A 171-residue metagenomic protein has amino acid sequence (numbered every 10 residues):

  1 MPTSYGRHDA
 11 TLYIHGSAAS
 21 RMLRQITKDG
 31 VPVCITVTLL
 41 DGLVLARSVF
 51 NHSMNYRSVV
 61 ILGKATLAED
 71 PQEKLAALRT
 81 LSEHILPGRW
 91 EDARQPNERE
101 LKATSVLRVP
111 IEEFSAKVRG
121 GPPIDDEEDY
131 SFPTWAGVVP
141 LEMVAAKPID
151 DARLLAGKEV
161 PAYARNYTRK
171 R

Functional and structural regions predicted by a protein language model:
M1, V31-V33, R57, T104-L107: Structural beta-strand/beta-sheet cores of well-ordered domains, especially the beta-sheet scaffolds that support
M1-I14: An N-terminal domain-cap segment
Y5, G63-A65, L107, I111: A structural signal for short, well-ordered beta-strand segments
T11, L62, A103: Short strand-loop-strand
T11-Y13, C34, R108, S115: General beta-strand recognition
A19-T80: Short, structured beta-strand-loop surface elements
E69, E73-R171: C-terminal edge-of-domain segments
